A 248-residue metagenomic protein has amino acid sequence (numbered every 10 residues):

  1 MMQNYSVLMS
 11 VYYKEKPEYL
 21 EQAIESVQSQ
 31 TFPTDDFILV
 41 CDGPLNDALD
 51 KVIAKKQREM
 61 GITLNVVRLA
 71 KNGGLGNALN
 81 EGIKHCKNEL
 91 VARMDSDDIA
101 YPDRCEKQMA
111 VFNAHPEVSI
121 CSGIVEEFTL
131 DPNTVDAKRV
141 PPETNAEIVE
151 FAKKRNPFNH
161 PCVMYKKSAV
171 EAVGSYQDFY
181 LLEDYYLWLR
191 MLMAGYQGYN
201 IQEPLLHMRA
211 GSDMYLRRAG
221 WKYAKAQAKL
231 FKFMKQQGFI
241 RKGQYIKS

Functional and structural regions predicted by a protein language model:
K14-S29, D35: Short, well-formed alpha-helical segments that are part of the catalytic scaffolds of diverse glycosyltransferases
C41-K51, K71, D95: A conserved acidic beta->alpha catalytic loop
L69-C86, K107: Glycine-rich, basic loop-to-helix element that forms the pyrophosphate-binding segment of sugar-nucleotide handling
V91: Short aromatic/hydrophobic "clamp" motif used to bind/position activated sugar donors
D103-D136: Conserved donor NDP-sugar-binding/catalytic core segment of glycosyltransferases
I124, G198-L205: Catalytic beta-strand/loop signature of glycosyltransferases that borders the donor
Y180-L189: Acidic donor-binding loop at a coil-to-helix junction in glycosyltransferase catalytic cores that engages
M208, L216-I240: Catalytic core of nucleotide-sugar-dependent glycosyltransferases
